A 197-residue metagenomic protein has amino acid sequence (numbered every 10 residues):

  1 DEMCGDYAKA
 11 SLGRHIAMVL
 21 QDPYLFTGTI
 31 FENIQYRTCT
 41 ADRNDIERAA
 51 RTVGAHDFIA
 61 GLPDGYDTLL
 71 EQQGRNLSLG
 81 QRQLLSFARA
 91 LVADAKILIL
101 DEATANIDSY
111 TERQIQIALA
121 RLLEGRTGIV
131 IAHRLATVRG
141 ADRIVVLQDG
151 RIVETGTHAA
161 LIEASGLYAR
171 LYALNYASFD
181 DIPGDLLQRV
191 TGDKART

Functional and structural regions predicted by a protein language model:
D1-S11, R113: ABC ATPase NBD Q-loop/coupling interface
D6, F31-Q72, A120, G125 (+1 more regions): ABC ATPase nucleotide-binding domain helical subdomain, centered on the C-loop/LSGGQ "ABC signature"
T52, A60-G61, I117, R134 (+1 more regions): C-terminal portion of ABC ATPase nucleotide-binding domains
H56-L85, I107, S178-T197: ABC-fold ATPase nucleotide-binding domain signature/coupling loops
F87, I131: Hydrophobic anchor residue at the start of the ABC signature
A93, L100, E124: Conserved signature/switch motifs of ABC ATPase nucleotide-binding domains
D101, D108: ABC-family nucleotide-binding domains
R121-V130, V138: Conserved catalytic loops of ABC-family nucleotide-binding domains
